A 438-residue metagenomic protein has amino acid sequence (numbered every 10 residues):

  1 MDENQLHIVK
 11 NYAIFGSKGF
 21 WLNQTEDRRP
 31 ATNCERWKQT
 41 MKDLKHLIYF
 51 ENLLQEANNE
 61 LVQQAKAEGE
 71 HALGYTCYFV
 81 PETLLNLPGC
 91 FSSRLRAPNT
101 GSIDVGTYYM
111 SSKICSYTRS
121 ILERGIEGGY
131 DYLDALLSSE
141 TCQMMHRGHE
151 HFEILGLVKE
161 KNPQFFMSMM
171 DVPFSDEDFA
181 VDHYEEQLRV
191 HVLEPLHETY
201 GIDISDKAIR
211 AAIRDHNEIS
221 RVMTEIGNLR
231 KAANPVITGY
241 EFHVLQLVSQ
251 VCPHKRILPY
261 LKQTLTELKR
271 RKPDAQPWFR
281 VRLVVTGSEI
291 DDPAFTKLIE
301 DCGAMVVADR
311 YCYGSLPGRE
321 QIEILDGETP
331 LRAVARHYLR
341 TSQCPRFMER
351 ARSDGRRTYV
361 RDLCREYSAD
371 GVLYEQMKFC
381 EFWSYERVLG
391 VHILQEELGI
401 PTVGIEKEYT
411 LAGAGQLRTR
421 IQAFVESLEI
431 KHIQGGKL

Functional and structural regions predicted by a protein language model:
H7-K10, I14-S17, W21-N23, R29-T32: Short, positively charged and aromatic/hydrophobic N-terminal segments
G16, P30, C34-H71, E185 (+2 more regions): A charged, amphipathic alpha-helical module
L54-Q55, G74-Y75, E82-T83, S102-V105 (+1 more regions): Metallocofactor- and cofactor-centric catalytic cores in central/energy metabolism, strongly enriched
A67, Y78-F79, L84-R96, G287-R352 (+1 more regions): Redox- and metal-dependent alpha/beta enzyme cores, enriched for Fe-S-associated oxidoreductases and cofactor-handling
Y109-E127, M348-V360: Glycine-rich, highly charged phosphate/nucleotide-binding loops
S120-P195: Acidic/His-rich segments in extracytoplasmic proteins that coordinate ligands and/or metal ions
R357-C364, A369-G371, E375-E381, E386-L438: TerminUS-proximal long segments
